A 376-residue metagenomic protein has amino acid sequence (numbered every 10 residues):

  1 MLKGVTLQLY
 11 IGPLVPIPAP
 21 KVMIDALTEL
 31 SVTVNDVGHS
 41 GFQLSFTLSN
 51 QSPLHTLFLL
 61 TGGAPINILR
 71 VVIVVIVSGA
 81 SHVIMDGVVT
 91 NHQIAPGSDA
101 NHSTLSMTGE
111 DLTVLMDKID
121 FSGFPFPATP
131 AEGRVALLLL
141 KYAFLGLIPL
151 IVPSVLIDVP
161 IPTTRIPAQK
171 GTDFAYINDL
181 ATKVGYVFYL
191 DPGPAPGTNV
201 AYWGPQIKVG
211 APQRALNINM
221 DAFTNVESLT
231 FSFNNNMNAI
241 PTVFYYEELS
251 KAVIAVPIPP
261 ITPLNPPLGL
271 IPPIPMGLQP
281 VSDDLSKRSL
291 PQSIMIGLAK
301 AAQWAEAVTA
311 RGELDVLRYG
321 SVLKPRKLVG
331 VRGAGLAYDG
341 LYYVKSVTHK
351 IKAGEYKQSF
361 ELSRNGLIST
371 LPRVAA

Functional and structural regions predicted by a protein language model:
M1-M116: Assembly/oligomerization scaffold segments
L14, T47-S49, I76-S78, V88-A95 (+8 more regions): Solvent-exposed coil/turn segments that connect beta secondary-structure elements in extracytoplasmic/periplasmic
E29, V83-V88, S106, G123 (+6 more regions): Well-ordered beta-strand positions in beta-sheet-rich domains
V32, V37-G62, D221-A376: An acidic/polar, Gly/Ser/Thr-rich interaction patch typically located in mid-to-C-terminal regions of proteins
T104-M107, D111, I151-E227: Short beta-strand-centered interaction patches in the first periplasmic/extracellular domains of large envelope
L115-L137, V152-D179, Y319, V374: Short acidic/polar beta-strand-loop edge motifs in secreted extracellular and Gram-negative envelope-associated
V135-L137, K141-P149: Phosphate-binding glycine-rich loops and their immediate beta-loop-alpha structural context
